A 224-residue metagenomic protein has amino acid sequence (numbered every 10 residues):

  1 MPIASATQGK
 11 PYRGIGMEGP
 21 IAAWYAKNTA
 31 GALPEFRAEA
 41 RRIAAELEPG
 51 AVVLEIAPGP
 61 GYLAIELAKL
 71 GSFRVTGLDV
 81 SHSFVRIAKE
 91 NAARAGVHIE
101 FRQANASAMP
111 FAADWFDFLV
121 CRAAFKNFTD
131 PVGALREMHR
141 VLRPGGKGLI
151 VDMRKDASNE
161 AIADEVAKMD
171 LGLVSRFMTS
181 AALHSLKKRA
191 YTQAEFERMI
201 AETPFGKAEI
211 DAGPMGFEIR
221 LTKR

Functional and structural regions predicted by a protein language model:
P2-E48, Y62-E66: Conserved class I S-adenosyl-L-methionine
N28, A32, V151-F205, E209-D211 (+1 more regions): C-terminal alpha-helical "lid/dimerization" subdomain adjacent to the S-adenosyl-L-methionine
V52, G146-K147: Short glycine-centered segments of the SAM/dcSAM-binding site in methyltransferase folds
L54, P60-A108: Class I SAM-dependent methyltransferase SAM/SAH-binding core
S83, T129-G133: Short N-terminal helix/helix-N-cap motif within the alpha/beta-hydrolase-1
S107-F118: A short acidic, Gly/Pro-enriched loop at the edge of an enzyme's catalytic core that lines a small-molecule cofactor
F118-T129: A short SAM/SAH-binding and catalytic strip from SAM-dependent methyltransferases
V132-P144: A short glycine-rich, Lys/Arg-flanked "PGG" loop and its adjoining helix->strand segment in the class I
